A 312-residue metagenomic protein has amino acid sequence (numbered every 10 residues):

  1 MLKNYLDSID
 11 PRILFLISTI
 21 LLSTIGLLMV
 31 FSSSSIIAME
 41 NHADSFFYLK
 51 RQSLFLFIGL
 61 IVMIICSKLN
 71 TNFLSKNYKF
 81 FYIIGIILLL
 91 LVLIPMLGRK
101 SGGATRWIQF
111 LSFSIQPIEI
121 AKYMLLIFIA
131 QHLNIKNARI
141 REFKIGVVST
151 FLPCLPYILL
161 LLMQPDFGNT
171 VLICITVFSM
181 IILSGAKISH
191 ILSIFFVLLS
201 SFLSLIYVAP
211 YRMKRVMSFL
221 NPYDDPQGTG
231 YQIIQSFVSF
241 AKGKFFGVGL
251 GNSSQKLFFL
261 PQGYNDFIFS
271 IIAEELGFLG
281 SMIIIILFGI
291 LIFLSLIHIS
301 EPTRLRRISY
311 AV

Functional and structural regions predicted by a protein language model:
M1-K3, I297: A juxtamembrane structural motif centered on a specific transmembrane helix
N4-T19: N-terminal membrane topogenic signal
D7-S8, G146-V147, L260: Helix-boundary and loop/linker segments of multi-pass membrane transporters
S18-T24, S32, N41-Q232, S270-L296 (+2 more regions): Hydrophobic alpha-helical transmembrane segments of multi-pass inner membrane proteins, especially in bacterial systems
S218, P222-N265, F269, L276-G280: TM-adjacent membrane-interface loops and short helices in multi-pass inner/ER membrane proteins
I308-V312: Hydrophobic alpha-helical segments, chiefly the membrane-spanning helices and signal/signal-anchor peptides
